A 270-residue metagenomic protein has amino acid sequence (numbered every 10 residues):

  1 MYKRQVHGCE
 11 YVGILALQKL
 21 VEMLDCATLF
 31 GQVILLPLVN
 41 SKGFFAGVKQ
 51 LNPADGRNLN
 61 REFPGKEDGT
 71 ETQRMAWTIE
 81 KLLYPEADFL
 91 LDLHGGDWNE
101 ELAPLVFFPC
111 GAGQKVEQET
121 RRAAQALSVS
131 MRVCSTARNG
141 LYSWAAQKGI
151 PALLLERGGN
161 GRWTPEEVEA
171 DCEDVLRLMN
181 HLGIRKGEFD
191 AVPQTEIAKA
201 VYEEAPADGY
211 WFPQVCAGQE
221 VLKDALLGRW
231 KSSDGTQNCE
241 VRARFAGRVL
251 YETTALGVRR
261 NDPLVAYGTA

Functional and structural regions predicted by a protein language model:
K3-A270: Structured catalytic-domain cores with a bias toward divalent-metal coordination
